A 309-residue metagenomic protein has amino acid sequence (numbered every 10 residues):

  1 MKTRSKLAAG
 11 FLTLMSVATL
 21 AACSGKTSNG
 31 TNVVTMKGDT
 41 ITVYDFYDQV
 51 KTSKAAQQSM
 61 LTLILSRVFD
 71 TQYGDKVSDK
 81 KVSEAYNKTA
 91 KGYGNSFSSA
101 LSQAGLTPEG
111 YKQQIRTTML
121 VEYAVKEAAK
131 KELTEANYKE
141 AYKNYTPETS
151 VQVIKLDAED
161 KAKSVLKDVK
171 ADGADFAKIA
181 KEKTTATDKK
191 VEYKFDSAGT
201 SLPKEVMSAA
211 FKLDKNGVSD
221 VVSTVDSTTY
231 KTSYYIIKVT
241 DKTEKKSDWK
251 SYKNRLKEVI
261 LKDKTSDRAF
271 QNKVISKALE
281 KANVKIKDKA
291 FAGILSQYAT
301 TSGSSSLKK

Functional and structural regions predicted by a protein language model:
M1-S59, D157, A171, E280-K309: Short, low-structural-confidence N-terminal segments
S24-Q114, T118: N-terminal targeting/tethering segments
G30-V50, L65-Y73, M119-A124, A128 (+6 more regions): FKBP-type peptidyl-prolyl cis-trans isomerase
L65, V82, Y93, P147 (+2 more regions): N-terminal alpha-helical segment
P108-R116, A141-N144, S150-Q152, S219-V221: A structural signal for short loop-to-beta-strand junctions that line the ligand-binding cleft of periplasmic/secreted
E122-Q152, K163, K167, A171: Acidic/polar surface patches and capping/hinge elements
D168-S208, S247-S251: Peptidyl-prolyl cis-trans isomerase
A209-K309: Extracytoplasmic/luminal low-complexity segments enriched in Pro/Gly and acidic/polar residues that act as flexible
